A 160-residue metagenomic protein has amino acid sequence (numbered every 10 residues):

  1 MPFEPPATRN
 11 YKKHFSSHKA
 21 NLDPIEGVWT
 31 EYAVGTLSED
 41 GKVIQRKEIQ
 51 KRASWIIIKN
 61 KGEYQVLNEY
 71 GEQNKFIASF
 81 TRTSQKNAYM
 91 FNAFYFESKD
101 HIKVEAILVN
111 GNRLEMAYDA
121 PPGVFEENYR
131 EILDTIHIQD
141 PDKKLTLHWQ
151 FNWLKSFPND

Functional and structural regions predicted by a protein language model:
M1-S38, E126-D160: Amphipathic/hydrophobic helical signal segments and adjacent flexible N-terminal regions that mediate secretion
F15-K19, D23-E26, T30-V109: Central antiparallel beta-sheet cores of small beta-barrel/beta-sandwich binding domains
K86-D160: A charged, solvent-exposed segment within the mature domains of Sec-exported extracytoplasmic proteins
